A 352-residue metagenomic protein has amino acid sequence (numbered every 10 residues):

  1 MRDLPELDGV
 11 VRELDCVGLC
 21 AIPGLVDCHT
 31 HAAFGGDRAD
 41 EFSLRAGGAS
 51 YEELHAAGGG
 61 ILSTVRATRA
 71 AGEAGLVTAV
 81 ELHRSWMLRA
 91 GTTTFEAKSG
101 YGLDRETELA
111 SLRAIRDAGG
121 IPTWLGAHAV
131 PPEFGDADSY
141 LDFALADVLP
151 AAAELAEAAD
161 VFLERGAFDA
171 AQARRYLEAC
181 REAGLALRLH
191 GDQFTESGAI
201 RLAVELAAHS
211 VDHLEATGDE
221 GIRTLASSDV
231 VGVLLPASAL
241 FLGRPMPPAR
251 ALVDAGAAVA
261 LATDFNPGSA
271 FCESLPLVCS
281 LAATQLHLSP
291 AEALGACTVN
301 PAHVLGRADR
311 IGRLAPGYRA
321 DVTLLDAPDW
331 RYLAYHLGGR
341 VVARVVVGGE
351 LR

Functional and structural regions predicted by a protein language model:
M1-I22: Histidine-rich, glycine-flanked metal-binding segment
G18, H29, F42, G91 (+11 more regions): Divalent metal-coordination and catalytic microenvironments
L19-E41: Di-metal (Zn2+ and/or Mg2+/Mn2+) metal-binding site signature of metallo-dependent hydrolases with the MBL/beta-CASP
D37-S63: Flexible glycine-/small-residue-enriched beta->alpha junction loops that bind anionic phosphate/pyrophosphate groups
L62-E81, S85, T93-G198: Metal-coordinating catalytic core of metallo-dependent amide/deamination hydrolases
A186-L187, T195-R313, L325-W330, L337-G339 (+1 more regions): Active-site-adjacent C-terminal substructures of enzyme catalytic domains
V345: Short aromatic-centered micro-motifs
